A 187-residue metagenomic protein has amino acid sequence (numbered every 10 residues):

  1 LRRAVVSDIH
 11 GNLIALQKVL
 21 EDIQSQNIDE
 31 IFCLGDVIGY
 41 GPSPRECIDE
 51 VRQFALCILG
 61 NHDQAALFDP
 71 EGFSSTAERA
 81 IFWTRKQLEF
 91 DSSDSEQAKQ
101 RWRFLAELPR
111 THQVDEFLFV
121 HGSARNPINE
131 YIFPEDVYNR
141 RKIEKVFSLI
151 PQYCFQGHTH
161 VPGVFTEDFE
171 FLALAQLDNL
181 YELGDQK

Functional and structural regions predicted by a protein language model:
L1-F54: N-terminal active-site segment of His-dependent metallophosphoesterases
R2-H10, F117-S123, K187: Active-site-proximal beta-strand elements of phosphoester/diester hydrolases
V6-S7, I31-D36, C57-N61, V120 (+1 more regions): Active-site neighborhood of phospho(di)ester-bond hydrolases with catalytic His/Asp-centered motifs
H10-G11, G39, Q64, A124 (+1 more regions): Short, glycine/acidic-enriched loop or turn micro-motifs at the edges of active sites
A15, V37-R52, A66-E78, E130 (+1 more regions): Metal-dependent catalytic neighborhoods of phosphoester/phosphodiester hydrolases
D22-I23, I48-V51, S74-S75, D136-V137 (+1 more regions): Glycine-rich, phosphate-binding/catalytic loops in enzymes
Q53-F117, N126, E130-I150: Active-site neighborhood of divalent metal-dependent phosphoester bond hydrolases
E135-K187: Conserved beta-sheet core of the metallophosphoesterase superfamily
